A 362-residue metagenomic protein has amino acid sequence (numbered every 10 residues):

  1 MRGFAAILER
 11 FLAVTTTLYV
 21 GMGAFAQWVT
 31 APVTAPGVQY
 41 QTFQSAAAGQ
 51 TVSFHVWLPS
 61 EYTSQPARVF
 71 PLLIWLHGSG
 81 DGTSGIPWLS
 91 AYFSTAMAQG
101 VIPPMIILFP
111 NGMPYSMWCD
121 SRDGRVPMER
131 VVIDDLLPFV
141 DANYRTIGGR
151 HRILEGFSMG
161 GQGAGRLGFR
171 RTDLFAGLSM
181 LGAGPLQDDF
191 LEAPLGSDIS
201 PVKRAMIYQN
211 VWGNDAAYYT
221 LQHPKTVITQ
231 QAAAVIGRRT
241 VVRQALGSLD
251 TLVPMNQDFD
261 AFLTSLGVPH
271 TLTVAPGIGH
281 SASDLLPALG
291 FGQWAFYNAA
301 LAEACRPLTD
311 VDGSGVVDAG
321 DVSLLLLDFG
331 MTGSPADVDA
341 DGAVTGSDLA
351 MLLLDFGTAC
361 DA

Functional and structural regions predicted by a protein language model:
M1-L8: N-terminal secretory signal peptides that target proteins for export/translocation
E9-G23: Bacterial N-terminal signal peptides
G23-Q27, N298-D310, S334, A359-A362: Low-complexity, Pro/Thr/Ser/Gly/Ala-rich linker/spacer regions in secreted, extracellular modular proteins
A26-C305: Non-catalytic cap/lid and distal C-terminal segments of serine-dependent acyl enzymes
T42, D310, D337: Conserved beta-strand positions that form and line the central face of beta-propeller blades
V311-G333, D341-D361: Alpha-helical segments with a strong preference for the paired helices of cellulosomal dockerin domains
